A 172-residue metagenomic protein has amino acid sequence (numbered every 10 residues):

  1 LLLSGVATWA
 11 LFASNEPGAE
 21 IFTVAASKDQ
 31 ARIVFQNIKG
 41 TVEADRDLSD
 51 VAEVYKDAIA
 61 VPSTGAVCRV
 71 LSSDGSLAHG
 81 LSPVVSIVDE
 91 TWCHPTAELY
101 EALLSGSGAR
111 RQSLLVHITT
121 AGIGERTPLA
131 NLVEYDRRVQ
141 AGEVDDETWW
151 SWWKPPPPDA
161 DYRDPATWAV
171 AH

Functional and structural regions predicted by a protein language model:
L1-H172: Phosphate/NTP-binding elements of NTP-utilizing enzymes
